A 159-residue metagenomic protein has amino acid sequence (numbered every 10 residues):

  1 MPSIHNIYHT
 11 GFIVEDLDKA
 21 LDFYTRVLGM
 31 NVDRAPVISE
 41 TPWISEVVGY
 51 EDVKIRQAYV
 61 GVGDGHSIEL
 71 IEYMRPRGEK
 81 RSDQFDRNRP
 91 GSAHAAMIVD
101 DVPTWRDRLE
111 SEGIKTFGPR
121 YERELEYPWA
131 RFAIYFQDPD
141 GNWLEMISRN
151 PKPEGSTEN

Functional and structural regions predicted by a protein language model:
M1, I7-H9, L28-M30: Long, hydrophobic N-terminal alpha-helical segment
M1-S3, F12, A35, I68 (+2 more regions): Vicinal oxygen chelate
H5-H9, I55, P90-H94, R131: Short, solvent-exposed beta-strand edge segments and adjacent coil->beta transition regions
I13-G65, S111, Y127-W129: Core segments of cupin and vicinal oxygen chelate
T41-S45, G78-E79, E122: A cross-kingdom feature marking solvent-exposed beta-strand/loop segments within repeated, beta-rich binding/scaffold
H66, P76-R77: Active-site/binding-pocket entry motifs
L70-I71, R87-N88: Helix-adjacent hinge/juxtasegments
